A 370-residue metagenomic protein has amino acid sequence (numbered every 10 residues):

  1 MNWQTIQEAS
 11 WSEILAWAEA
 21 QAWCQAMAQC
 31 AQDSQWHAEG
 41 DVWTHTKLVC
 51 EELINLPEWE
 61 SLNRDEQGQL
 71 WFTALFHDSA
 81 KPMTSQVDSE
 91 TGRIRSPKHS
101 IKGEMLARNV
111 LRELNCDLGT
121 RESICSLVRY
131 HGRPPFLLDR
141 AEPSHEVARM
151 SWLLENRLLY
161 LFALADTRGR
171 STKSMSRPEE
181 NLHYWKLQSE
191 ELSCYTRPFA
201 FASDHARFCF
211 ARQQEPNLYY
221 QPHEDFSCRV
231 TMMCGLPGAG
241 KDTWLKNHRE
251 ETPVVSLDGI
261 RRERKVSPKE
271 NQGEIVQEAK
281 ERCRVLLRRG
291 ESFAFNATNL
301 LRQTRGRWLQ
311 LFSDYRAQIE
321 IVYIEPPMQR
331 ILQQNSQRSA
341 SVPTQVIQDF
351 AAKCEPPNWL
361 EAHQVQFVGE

Functional and structural regions predicted by a protein language model:
M1-D88: Acidic/His-rich, divalent-metal-binding segments that scaffold phosphate/diphosphate chemistry
S34-L48, T91-M105, D117, T298-L301: Active-site metal-coordination segments of metallo-dependent hydrolases
W59-H183: Divalent metal-dependent catalytic cores for phosphoryl transfer on phosphate-bearing substrates
E191-D225: N-terminal pre-Walker A segment at the start of P-loop NTPase domains
R229-R249: Glycine-rich phosphate-binding P-loop
T231, E251, Q329-E370: Conserved GTP-binding G-domain of TRAFAC-class P-loop NTPases and closely related GTPase folds
D242-F293, M328-L332: Conserved substrate/cofactor phosphate-moiety recognition/catalytic segment in nucleotide-dependent phosphotransferases
Y315-Q334: Conserved phosphate-donor/acceptor-positioning beta-strand/loop module used by diverse small-molecule
